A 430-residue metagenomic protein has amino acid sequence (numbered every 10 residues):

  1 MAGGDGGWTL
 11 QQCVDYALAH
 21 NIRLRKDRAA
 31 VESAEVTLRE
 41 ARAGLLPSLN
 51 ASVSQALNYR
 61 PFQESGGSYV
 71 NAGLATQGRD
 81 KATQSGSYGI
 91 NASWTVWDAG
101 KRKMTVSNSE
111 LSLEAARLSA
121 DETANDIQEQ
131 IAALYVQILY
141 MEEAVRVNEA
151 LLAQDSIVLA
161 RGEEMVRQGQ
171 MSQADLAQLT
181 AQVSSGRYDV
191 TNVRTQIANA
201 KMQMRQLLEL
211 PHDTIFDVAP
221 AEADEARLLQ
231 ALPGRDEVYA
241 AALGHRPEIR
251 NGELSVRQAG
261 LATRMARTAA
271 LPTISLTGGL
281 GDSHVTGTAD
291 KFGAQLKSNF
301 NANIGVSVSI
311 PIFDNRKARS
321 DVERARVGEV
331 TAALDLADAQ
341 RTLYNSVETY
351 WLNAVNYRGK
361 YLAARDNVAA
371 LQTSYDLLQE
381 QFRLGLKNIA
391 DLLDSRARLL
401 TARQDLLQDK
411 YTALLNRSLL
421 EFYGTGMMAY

Functional and structural regions predicted by a protein language model:
M1-D15: Sec-dependent signal peptide cleavage junction
M1-G3, N50, Y59, H212 (+1 more regions): Acidic, low-complexity, intrinsically disordered peripheral segments
A2-G6, S52-W94, A221-A231, R264 (+2 more regions): Small/polar, glycine/serine/threonine/aspartate-rich low-complexity segments that form flexible
W8, V36, A41, A124-A241 (+3 more regions): Periplasmic alpha-helical coiled-coil/stalk elements that build and connect Gram-negative outer-membrane
V14-L18, V70-A75, L210-G279, Y430: Amphipathic alpha-helical coiled-coil scaffold segments and their short linker/junction regions
R25-A29, R42-A43, A82-T83, V96-A124 (+6 more regions): Sec/SRP-type N-terminal targeting helices
M165-Q170, F382-L386, Y423: A short glycine-centered flexible hinge/capping loop motif at secondary-structure junctions
